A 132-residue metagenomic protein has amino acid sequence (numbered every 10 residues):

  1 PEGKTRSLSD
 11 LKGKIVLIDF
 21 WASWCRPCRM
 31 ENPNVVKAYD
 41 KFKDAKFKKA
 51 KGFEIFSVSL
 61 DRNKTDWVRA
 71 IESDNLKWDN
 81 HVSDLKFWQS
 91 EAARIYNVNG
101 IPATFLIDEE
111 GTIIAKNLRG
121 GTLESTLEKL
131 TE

Functional and structural regions predicted by a protein language model:
P1-V16, K41: A short beta-strand-turn-helix
K4-R6, W24-P27, R62-D66, Q89-E91 (+2 more regions): Flexible loop/turn segments at secondary-structure boundaries
S7, V16-W21, F56, V82: Conserved Rossmann-like nucleotide-binding pocket used by diverse enzymes that bind dinucleotide cofactors
I15, N32-V58, T131: Conserved helix-turn-beta segment immediately C-terminal to the redox Cys motif in thioredoxin-like folds
F20-K37: Conserved redox-active cysteine motifs that mediate thiol-disulfide chemistry, especially di-cysteine Cys-X(1-2)-Cys
V36-Y39, K64, V68, E124-L127: Extracytoplasmic/secreted envelope proteins and their assembly/folding machinery, especially bacterial periplasmic
F56, N63, V68-P102, E109: Short, internal strand/loop/helix patches that form the active-site neighborhood or redox-interaction surface
I101, L106-E132: Thiol-/selenol-based redox modules, centered on thioredoxin-like and closely related oxidoreductase domains
